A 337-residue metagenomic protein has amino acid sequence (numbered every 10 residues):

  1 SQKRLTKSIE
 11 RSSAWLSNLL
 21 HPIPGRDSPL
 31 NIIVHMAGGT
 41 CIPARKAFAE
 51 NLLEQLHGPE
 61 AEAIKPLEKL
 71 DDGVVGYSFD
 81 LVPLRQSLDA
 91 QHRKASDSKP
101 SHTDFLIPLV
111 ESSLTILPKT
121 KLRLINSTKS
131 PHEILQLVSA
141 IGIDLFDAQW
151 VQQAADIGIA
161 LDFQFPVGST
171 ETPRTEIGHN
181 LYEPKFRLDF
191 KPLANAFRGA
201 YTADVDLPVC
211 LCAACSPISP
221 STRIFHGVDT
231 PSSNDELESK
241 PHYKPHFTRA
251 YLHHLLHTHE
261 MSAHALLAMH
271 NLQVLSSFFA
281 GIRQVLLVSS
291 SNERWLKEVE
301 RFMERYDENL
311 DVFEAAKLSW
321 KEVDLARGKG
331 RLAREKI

Functional and structural regions predicted by a protein language model:
S1-T120: Conserved alpha/beta-domain cores
V34, L137, L252: Conserved, mostly hydrophobic/aromatic
G38-G39, K121-P131: Glycine-rich beta-to-alpha transition loops that act as phosphate-gripper elements at the mouths of alpha/beta enzyme
A47-N51, K119, P131-I143: Catalytic cores of alpha/beta
H57-D71, Q86-T103, P173-I177, N195-P245: Intrinsically disordered, low-complexity domain-flanking/linker segments in eukaryotic proteins, enriched
S78, D144-D147: Conserved beta-strand positions in the central sheet of alpha/beta enzyme cores
K94-A95, I157-T175, L296: C-terminal helical cap(s) of enzyme catalytic domains, especially alpha/beta-barrels
A203-I337: C-terminal extensions of enzymes
